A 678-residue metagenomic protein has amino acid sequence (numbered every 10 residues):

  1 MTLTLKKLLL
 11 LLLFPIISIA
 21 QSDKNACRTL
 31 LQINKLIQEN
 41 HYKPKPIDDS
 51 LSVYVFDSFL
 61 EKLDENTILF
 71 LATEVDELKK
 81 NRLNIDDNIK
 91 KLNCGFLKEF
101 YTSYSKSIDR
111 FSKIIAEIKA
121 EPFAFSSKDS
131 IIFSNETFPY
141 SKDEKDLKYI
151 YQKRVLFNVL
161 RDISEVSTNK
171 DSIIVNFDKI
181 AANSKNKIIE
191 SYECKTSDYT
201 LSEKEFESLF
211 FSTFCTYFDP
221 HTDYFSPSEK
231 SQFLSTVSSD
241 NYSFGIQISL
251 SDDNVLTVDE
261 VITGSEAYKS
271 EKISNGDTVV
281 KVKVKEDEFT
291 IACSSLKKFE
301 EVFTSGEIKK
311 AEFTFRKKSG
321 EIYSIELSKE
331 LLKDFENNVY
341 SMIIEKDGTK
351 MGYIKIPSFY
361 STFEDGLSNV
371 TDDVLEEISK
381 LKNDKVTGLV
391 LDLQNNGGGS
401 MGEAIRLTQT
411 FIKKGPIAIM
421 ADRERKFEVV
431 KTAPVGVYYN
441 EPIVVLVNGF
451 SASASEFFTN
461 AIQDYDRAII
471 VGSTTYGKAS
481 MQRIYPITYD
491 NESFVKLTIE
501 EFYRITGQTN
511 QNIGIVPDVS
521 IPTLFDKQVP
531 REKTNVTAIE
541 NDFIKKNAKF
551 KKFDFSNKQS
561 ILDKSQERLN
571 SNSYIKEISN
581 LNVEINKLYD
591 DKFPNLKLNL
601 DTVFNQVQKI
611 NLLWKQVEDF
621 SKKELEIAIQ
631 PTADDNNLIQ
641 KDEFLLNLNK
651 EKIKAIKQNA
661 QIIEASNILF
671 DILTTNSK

Functional and structural regions predicted by a protein language model:
L5-I16: Sec-dependent N-terminal signal peptides
Q21-S126: Charged, amphipathic alpha-helical regulatory modules used for macromolecular assembly or allosteric control
Q21-S22, Q38-I47, S52, Y199-K204 (+10 more regions): Cleft-lining beta-strand/loop regions that shape enzyme active-site pockets
L30-Y42, N81-N84, K187-C194, P357-Y360 (+1 more regions): Acidic/histidine-rich, surface-exposed loop or edge segments in extracytoplasmic proteins
K62, L83, T102-K113, F123-F157 (+2 more regions): PDZ/PDZ-like domain segments forming the peptide/carboxylate-binding groove, activating on the N-terminal beta-strands
I114-S243, I248-D252: Extended, domain-scale alpha-helical bundle/helix-rich regions
I118, F133-E136, K145, Y149-Q152 (+5 more regions): Conserved functional hotspot residues or short segments at active or partner-binding sites across diverse domains
A454, D466, S473, G477-P530: Polar, glycine-rich mid-to-C-terminal structural blocks that act as macromolecule-binding/assembly scaffolds
